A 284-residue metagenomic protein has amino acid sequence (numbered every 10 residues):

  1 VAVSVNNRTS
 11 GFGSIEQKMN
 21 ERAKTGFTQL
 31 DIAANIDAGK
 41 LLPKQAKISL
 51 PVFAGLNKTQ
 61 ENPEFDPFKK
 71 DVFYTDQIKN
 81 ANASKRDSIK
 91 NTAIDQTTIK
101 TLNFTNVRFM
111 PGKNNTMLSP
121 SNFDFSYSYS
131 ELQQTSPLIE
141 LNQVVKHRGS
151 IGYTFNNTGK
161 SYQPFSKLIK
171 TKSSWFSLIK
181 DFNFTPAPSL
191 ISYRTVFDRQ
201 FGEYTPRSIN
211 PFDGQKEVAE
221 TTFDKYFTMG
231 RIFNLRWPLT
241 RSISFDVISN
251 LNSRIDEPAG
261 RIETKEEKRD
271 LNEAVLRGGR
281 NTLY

Functional and structural regions predicted by a protein language model:
V1-Y284: Exposed, low-structure sequence patches enriched in small/polar residues
